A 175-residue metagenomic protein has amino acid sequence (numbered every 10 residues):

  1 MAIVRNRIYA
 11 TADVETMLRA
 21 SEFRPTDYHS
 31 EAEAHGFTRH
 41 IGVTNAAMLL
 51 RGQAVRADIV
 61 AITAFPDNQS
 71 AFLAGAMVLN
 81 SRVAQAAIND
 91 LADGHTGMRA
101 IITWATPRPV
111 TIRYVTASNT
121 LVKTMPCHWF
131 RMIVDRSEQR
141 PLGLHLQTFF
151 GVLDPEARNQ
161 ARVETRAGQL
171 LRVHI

Functional and structural regions predicted by a protein language model:
M1-R39, L171-I175: Low-complexity, glycine/serine/proline-rich disordered segments that function as export/translocation leaders
A34, I41-I175: Functional cores of ribonucleases/endoribonucleases
